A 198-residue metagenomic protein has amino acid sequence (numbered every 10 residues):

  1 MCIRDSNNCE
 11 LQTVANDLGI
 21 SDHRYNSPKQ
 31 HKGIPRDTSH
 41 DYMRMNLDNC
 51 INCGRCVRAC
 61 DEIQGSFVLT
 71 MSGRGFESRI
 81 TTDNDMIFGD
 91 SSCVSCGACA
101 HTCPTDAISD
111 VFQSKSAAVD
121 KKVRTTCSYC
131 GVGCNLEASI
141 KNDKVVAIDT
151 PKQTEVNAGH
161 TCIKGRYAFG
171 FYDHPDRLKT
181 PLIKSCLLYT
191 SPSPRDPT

Functional and structural regions predicted by a protein language model:
M1-I3, Y189-T198: Single conserved hydrophobic/aromatic residue that forms the stacking wall/gate of nucleotide- or nucleobase-binding
S6-S191: N-terminal export/assembly segments and adjacent metallocofactor-ligating motifs of anaerobic energy-metabolism
